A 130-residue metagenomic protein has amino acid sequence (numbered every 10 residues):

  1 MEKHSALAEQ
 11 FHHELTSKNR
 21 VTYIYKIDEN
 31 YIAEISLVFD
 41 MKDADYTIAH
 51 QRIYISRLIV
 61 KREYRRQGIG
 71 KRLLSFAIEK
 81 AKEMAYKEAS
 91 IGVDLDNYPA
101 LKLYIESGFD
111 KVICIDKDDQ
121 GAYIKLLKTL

Functional and structural regions predicted by a protein language model:
M1-R62, L74-S75, K80: Acetyl-CoA-dependent GNAT
Y23, K87, D94-L101, I105-S107 (+1 more regions): C-terminal "cap" of GNAT-fold acetyltransferases
I59, F109-D110: Short acidic-aromatic loop segments in the C-terminal HATPase_c
K61-E63, Q67, L95-D96: Active-site acidic-Proline motif in GNAT/NAT acetyltransferases
R66-L74: Glycine-rich acyl-CoA binding loop
G68, A85, G108: Short glycine-rich hinge loops at helix-strand junctions in the catalytic core of two-component histidine kinases
L74, A81-G92: Conserved GNAT acetyl-CoA-binding A-motif
